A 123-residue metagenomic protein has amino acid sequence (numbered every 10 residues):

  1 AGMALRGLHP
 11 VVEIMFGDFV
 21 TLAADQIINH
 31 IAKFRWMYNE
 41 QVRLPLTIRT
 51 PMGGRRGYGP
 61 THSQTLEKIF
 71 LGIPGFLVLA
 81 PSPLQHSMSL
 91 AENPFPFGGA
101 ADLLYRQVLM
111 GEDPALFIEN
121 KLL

Functional and structural regions predicted by a protein language model:
G2-L123: Conserved thiamine diphosphate
